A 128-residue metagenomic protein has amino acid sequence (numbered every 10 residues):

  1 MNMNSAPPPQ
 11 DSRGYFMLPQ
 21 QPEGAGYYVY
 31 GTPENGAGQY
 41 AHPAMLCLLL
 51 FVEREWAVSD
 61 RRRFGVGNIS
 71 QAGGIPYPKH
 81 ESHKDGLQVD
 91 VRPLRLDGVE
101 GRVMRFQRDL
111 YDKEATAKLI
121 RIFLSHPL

Functional and structural regions predicted by a protein language model:
M1-L128: Extracytoplasmic glycan-interaction modules
